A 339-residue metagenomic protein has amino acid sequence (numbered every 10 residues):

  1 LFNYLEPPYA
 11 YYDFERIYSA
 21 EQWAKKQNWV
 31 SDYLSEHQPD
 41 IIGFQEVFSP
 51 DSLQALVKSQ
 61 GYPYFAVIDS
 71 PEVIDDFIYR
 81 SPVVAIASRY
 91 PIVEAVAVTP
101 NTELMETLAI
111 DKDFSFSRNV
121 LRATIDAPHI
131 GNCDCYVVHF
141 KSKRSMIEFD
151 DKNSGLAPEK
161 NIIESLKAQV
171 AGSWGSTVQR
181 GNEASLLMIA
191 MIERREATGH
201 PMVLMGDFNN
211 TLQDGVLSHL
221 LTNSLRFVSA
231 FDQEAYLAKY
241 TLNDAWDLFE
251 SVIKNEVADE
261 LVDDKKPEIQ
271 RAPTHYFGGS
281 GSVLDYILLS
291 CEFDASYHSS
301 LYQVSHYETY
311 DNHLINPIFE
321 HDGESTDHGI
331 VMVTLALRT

Functional and structural regions predicted by a protein language model:
L1-E6, N132-K141, S165-S173: Active-site-proximal beta-strand elements of phosphoester/diester hydrolases
L1-Y64, D69-P82, K160-E164, G199 (+3 more regions): N-terminal, active-site-proximal structural segment of metallo-dependent hydrolase catalytic domains
Y4-P8, R144-M146, S296-Y297: Short, solvent-exposed loop/turn elements at domain surfaces
Q22-W29, S115-S117, G175-L186: Soluble or luminal CAZymes and related metallo-dependent hydrolases
G43, V47-S145: Structured beta-strand-rich core segments of catalytic domains in phosphoester-bond hydrolases
A97, D113-F116, T124, M188-V203 (+1 more regions): Metal-dependent phosphoester-hydrolase catalytic domains
V138-A168: A structural motif
V170-T198: A long, amphipathic alpha-helix that forms part of the scaffold/cap immediately adjacent to metal-dependent active
